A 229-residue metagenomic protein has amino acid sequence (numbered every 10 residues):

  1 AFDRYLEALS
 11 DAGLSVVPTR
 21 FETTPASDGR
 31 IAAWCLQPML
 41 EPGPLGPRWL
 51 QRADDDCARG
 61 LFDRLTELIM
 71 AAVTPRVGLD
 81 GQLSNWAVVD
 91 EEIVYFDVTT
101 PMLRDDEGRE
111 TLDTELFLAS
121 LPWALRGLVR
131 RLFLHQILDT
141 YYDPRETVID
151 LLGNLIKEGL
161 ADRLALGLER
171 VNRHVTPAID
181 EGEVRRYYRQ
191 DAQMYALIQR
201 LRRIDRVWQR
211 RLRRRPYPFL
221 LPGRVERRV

Functional and structural regions predicted by a protein language model:
A1-F2, A72, D150-L151: Generic hydrophobic, helix-prone segments enriched in Leu/Val/Ile
A1-R4, A8-A12, I93-F96, D105 (+1 more regions): Regulatory N- and C-terminal appendages and interdomain linkers associated with kinase/kinase-like NTP transferase
D3-D63: Conserved structural core of kinase catalytic domains
Q51-L65, D105-L125, G167-V175: Hydrophobic transmembrane alpha-helix bundles
D56-W86: Conserved kinase catalytic-core segment
V77-L138: Catalytic activation segment of kinase domains across protein kinase-like and atypical kinase folds
L118-T176: A conserved mid-domain beta-alpha-beta active-site/ligand-binding segment of alpha/beta enzyme cores
